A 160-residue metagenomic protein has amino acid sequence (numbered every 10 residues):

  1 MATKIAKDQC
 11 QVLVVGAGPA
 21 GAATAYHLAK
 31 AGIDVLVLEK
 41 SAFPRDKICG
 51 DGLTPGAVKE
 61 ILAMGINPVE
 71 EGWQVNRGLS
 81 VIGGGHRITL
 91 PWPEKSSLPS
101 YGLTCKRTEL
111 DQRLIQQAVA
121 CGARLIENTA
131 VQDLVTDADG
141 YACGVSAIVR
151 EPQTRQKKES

Functional and structural regions predicted by a protein language model:
T3-A20, L36: Beta1/beta-strand and adjacent pyrophosphate-binding region of the FAD-binding site in flavoprotein oxidoreductases
I5-Q9, R45-D51: Accessory recognition modules or surfaces
K7-Q9, K59, V75, V81-S160: Conserved N-terminal helical subregion
A17-A20, T24-A25, A29, A57 (+1 more regions): Small-residue (primarily alanine) positions within well-ordered alpha-helices, especially packing/interaction faces
Y26-C49: Glycine-rich FAD pyrophosphate-binding loop
I33, I66, A123: Short phosphate-binding/catalytic loops that engage adenosine nucleotides
I48-G84: N-terminal FAD cofactor-binding segment of flavoenzymes
